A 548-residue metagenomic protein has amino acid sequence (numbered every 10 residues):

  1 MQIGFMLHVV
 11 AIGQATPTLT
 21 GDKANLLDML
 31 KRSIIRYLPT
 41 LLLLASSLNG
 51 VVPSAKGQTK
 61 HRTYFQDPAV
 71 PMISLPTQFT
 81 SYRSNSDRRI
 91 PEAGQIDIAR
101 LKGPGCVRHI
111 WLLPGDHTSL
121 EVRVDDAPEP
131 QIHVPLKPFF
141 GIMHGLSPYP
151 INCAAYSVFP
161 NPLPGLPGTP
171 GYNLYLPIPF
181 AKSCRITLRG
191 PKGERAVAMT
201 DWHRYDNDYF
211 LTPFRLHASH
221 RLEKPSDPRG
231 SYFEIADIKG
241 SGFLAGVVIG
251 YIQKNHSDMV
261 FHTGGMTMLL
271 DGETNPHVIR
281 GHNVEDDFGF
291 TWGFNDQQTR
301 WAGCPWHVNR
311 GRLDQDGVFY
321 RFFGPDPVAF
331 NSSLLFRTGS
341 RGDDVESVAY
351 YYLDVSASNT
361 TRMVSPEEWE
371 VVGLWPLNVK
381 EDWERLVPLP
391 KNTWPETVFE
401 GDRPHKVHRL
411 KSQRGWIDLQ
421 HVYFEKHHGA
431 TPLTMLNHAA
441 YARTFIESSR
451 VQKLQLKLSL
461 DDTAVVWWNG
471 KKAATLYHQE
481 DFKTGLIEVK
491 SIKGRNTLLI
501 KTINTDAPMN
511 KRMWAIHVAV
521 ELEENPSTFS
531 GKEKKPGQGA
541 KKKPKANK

Functional and structural regions predicted by a protein language model:
L27-P39: Bacterial N-terminal signal peptides that target proteins for export
A45-S54: C-terminal segment of classical bacterial N-terminal signal peptides
Q58-R362: Beta-strand-centric surfaces of beta-sandwich/beta-rich domains
L174, Y320, A442-T444, K483-I487: Short strand-edge motifs at loop-to-beta-strand transitions and within beta-strands of extracellular beta-rich domains
A357-H428, T497-K548: Accessory carbohydrate-binding/adhesion or oligomerization-edge regions at the termini of glycan-active proteins
S448, Q452-W467, L498: Aromatic-lined ligand-binding clefts that engage carbohydrates, nucleic acids, or primary amines
W467-I487: Solvent-exposed beta-strand/loop surfaces of large extracellular or lumenal domains
